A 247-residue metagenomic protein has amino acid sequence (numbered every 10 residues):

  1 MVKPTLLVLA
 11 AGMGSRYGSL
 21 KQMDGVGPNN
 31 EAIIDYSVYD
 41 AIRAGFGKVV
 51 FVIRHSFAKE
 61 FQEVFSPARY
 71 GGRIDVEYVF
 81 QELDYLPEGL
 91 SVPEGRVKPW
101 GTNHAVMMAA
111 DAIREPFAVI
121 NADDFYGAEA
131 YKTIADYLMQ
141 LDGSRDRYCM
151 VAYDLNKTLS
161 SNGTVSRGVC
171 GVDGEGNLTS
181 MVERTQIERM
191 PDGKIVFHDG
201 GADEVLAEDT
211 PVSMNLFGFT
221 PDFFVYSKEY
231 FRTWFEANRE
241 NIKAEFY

Functional and structural regions predicted by a protein language model:
V2-P67, I74-V76, Q81, E115: N-terminal glycine-rich phosphate-binding loop and ensuing alpha1 helix
G14, F125-G127: A short, conserved beta-strand element in the Rossmann-like catalytic core that flanks the donor/metal-binding loop
K21-G27, V92-R96, V165: Short glycine-enriched, charge-decorated loop/helix-capping segments at active-site entrances that position
F61-F65, I134, S227: Hydrophobic packing residues within well-ordered alpha-helices of enzyme cores
R69-P116: Short phosphate-binding loop-to-helix
E115-F125: Short beta-strand-to-loop acidic/aromatic patch adjacent to the donor-nucleotide binding site
A128-F217, P221: Conserved core of the sugar-phosphate nucleotidyltransferase
K228-Y247: A C-terminal functional module that forms or caps the active site or interfaces directly with catalytic machinery
